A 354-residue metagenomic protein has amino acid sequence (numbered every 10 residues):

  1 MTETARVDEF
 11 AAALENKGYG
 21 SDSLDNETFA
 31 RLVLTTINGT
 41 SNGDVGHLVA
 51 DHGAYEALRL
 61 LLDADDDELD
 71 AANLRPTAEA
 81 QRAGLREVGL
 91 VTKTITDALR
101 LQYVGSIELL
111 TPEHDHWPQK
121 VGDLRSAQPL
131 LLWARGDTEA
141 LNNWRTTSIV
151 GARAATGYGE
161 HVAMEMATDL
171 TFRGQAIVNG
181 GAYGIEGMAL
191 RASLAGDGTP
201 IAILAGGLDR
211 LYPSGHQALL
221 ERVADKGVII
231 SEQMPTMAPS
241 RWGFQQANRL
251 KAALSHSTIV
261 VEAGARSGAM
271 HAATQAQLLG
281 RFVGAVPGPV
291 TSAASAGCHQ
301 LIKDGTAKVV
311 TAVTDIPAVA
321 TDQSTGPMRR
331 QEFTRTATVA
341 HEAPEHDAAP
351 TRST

Functional and structural regions predicted by a protein language model:
M1-H114: Short, small/acidic-rich helices and loops at N termini and domain boundaries of DNA replication/processing enzymes
M1-L24, G105, T111-T354: Glycine-biased, small-residue-rich flexible motifs in mid-sequence functional cores and linkers
